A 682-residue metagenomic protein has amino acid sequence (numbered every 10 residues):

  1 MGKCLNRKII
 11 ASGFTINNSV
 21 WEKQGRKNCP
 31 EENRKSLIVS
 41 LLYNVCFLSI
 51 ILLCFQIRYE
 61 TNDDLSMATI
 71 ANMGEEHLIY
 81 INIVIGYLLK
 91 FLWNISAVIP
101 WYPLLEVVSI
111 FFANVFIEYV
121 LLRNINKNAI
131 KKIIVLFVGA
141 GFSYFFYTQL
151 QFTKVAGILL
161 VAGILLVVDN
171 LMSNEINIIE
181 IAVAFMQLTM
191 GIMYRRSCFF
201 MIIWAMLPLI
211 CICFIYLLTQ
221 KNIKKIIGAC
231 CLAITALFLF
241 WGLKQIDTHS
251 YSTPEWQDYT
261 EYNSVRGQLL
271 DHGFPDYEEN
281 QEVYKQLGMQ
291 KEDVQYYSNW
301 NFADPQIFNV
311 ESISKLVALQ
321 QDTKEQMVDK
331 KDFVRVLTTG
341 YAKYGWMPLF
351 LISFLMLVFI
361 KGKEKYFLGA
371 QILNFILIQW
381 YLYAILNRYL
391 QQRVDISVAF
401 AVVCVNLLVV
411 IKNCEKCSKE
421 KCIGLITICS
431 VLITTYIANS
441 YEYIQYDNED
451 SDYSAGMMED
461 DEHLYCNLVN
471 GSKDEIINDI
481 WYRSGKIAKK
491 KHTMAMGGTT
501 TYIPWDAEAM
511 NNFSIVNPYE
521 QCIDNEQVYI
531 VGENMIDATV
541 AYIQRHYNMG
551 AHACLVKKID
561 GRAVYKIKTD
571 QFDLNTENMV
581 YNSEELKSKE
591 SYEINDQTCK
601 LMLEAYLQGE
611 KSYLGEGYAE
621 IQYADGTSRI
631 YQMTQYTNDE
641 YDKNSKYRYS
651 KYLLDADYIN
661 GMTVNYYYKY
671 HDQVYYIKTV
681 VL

Functional and structural regions predicted by a protein language model:
S40-Y80, K90-N94: Extracytoplasmic loop-helix module adjacent to an early transmembrane segment
E76-F112: Short hydrophobic/aromatic helix or loop-helix immediately within or flanking a transmembrane segment in polytopic
V108-K127, S353-F359: Transmembrane-helix motifs of polytopic, lipid-linked glycan transferases
S109, T323-L373, L377: Membrane-interface anchor segments at the N-terminal boundary of transmembrane helices in multi-pass membrane enzymes
I179-A182, K224-A236, N413-Y441: Signature aromatic-anchored transmembrane alpha helix within multi-pass, membrane-resident enzymes that catalyze glycan
E180-I202, M206-L207, L232-G242: Membrane-interface alpha helices of multi-pass inner-membrane proteins
G242-V283, T434-N512: Membrane-embedded, lumen/periplasm-facing catalytic core of multi-pass transferases that use lipid-linked donors
H249-K331, T500-T501: Membrane-proximal stem/loop segments at transmembrane-domain junctions that anchor or position
